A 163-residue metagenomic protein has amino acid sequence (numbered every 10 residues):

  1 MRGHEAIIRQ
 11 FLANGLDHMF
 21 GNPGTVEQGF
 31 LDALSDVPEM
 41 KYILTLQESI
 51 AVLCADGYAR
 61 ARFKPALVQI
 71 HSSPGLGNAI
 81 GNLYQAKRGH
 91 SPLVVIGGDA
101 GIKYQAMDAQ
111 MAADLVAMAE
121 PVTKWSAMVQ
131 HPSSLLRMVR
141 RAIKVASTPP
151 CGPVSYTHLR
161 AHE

Functional and structural regions predicted by a protein language model:
M1-G75: Thiamine diphosphate
N14-D17, V37-K41, A61-A66, R88-L93 (+3 more regions): Short coil/turn connectors at secondary-structure junctions
M40-Y42, K103, S126-H131: Short, polar/flexible loop-turn hinges at active-site or ligand-entry regions and domain interfaces
T45, Q69, I96-G98, V129: Generic beta-sheet signal
K64, Q110-P149: Conserved thiamine diphosphate
P74-T123: Glycine/threonine-rich beta-strand-loop-alpha-helix active-site module that forms ligand/phosphate-binding
T157-E163: Conserved small/polar residues in nucleotide/adenosyl-binding loops
